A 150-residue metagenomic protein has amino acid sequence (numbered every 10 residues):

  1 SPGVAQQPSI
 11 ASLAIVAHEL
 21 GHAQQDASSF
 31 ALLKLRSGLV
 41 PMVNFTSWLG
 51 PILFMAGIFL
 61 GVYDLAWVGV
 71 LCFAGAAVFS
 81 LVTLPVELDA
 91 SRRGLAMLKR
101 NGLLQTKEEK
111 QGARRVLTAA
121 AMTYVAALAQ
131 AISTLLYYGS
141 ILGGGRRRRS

Functional and structural regions predicted by a protein language model:
S1-N44, V78-S150: Polar-ligand-bearing catalytic/cofactor-coordination segments of membrane-embedded or membrane-tethered inner-membrane
M42-R93: Hydrophobic transmembrane alpha-helical segments that form the core helix bundle of multi-pass membrane enzymes
